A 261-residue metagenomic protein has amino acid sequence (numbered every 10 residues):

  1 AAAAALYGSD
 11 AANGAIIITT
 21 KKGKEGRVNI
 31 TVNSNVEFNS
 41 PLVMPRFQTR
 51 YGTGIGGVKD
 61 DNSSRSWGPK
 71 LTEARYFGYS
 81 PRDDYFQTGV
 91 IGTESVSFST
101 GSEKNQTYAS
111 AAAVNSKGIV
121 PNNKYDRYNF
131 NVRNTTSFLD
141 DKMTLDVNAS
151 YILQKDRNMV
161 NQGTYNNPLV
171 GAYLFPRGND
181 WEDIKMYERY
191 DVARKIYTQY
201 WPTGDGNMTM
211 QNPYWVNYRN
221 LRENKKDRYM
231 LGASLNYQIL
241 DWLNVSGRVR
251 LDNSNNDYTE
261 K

Functional and structural regions predicted by a protein language model:
A1, D10-G14, V90, K124-N129 (+1 more regions): Short, glycine/acidic-rich beta->alpha junctions
A1-T31, I91-T93, A112-K117: A beta-strand signature from Gram-negative outer-membrane beta-barrel systems, especially the internal plug domain
D10, S99-G101, S137: Well-ordered beta-strand positions
A15-I17, T93-S95, N129-R133, M230-G232: Membrane-embedded beta-strand positions in outer-membrane beta-barrel channels/transporters
K24-Y79, I119-N123, N129, R133-R228 (+1 more regions): Surface-exposed loop/interface segments of Gram-negative outer-membrane beta-barrel transport/assembly proteins
P81-D83: Surface-exposed cleft-lining segments at the edges of enzyme active sites
Q87-Q106, A112-N115, P213-E260: Outer-membrane beta-barrel transmembrane strands
